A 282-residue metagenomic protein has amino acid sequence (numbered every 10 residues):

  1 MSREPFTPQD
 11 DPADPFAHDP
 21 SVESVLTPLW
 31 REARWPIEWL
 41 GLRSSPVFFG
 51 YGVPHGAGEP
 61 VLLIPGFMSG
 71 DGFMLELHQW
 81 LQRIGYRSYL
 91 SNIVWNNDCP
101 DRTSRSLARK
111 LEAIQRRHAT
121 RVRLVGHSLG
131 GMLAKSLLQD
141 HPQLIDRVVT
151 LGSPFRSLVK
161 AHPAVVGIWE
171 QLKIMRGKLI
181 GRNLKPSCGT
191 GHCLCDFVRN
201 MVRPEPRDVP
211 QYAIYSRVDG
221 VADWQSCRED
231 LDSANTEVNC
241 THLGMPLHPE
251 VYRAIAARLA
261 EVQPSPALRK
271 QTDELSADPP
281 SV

Functional and structural regions predicted by a protein language model:
M1-L62, F73-Q79, I84, R117 (+1 more regions): Flexible, membrane-associating and regulatory peripheral segments of lipid-active enzymes
D11, P15, P46, G56-E59 (+10 more regions): Generic, low-specificity signal for short hydrophobic/alpha-helical stretches with a mild N-terminal bias, encompassing
L29-P36, E59-M68, P154, R207-S216: Short, mixed-charge, low-aromatic patches
P54, R87, E261-P264: Short helix-loop boundary/capping segments at the starts of domains
V61-G72, E76, Q82-N96, P100-M201 (+1 more regions): Serine-dependent carboxylesterase/thioesterase catalytic core of lipase-like alpha/beta-hydrolase/SGNH enzymes
Q139-V282: Helical cap/lid subdomain of alpha/beta-hydrolase-fold lipid enzymes that gates access to the catalytic pocket
